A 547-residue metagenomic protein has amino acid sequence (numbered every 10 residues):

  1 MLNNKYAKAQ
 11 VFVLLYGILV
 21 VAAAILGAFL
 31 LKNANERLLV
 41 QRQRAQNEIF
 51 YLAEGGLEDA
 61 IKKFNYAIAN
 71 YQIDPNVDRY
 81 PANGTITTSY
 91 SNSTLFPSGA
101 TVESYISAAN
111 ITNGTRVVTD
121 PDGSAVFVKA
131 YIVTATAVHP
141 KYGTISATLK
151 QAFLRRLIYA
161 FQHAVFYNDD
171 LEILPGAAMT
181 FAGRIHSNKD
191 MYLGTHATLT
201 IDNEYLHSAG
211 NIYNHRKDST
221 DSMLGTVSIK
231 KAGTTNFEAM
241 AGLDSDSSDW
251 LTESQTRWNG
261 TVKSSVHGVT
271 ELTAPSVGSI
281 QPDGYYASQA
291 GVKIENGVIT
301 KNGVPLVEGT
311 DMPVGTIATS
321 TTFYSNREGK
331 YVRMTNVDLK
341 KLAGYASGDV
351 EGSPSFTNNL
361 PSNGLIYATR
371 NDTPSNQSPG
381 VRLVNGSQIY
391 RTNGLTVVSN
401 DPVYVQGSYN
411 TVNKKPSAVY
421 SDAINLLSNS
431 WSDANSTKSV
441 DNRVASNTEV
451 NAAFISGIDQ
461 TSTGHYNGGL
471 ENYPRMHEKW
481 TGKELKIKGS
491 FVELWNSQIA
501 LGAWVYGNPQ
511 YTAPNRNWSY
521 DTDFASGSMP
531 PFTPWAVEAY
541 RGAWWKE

Functional and structural regions predicted by a protein language model:
L2-D169: Beta-strand/loop motifs with alternating small/hydrophobic and polar/acidic residues, enriched in the first structured
A69-A130, Y159-Q162, F166-E547: C-terminal globular interaction/adhesion domains in large, modular proteins
